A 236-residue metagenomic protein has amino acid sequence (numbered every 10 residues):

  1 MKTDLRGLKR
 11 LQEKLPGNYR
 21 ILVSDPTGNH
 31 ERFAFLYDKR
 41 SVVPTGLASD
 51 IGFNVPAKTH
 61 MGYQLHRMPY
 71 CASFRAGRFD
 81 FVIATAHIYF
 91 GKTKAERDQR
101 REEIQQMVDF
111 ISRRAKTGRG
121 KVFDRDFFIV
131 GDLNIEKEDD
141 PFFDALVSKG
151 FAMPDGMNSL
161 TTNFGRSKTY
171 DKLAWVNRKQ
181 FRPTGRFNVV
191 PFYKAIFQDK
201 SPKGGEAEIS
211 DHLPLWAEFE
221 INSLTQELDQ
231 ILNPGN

Functional and structural regions predicted by a protein language model:
K2, H87-Y89, L133-E136: Catalytic metal-binding/acid-base residues of hydrolase active sites
K2-D80: Structured beta-strand-rich core segments of catalytic domains in phosphoester-bond hydrolases
T3-D4, S24-G28, H60-Q64, R75 (+5 more regions): Extracytoplasmic/periplasmic, Sec-exported soluble proteins
D4-G7, L11, R32, R100-F110 (+3 more regions): Stable alpha-helical elements in mature extracytoplasmic
P16-R20, G77-V82, V122-D126, K149-F151: Loop/turn elements at helix/coil->beta-strand transitions in domains of secreted/extracellular proteins
G77-Q105: Metal-dependent phosphoester/phosphodiester hydrolase catalytic core
R113-D126, I135-N236: Metal-dependent phosphoester-hydrolase catalytic domains
